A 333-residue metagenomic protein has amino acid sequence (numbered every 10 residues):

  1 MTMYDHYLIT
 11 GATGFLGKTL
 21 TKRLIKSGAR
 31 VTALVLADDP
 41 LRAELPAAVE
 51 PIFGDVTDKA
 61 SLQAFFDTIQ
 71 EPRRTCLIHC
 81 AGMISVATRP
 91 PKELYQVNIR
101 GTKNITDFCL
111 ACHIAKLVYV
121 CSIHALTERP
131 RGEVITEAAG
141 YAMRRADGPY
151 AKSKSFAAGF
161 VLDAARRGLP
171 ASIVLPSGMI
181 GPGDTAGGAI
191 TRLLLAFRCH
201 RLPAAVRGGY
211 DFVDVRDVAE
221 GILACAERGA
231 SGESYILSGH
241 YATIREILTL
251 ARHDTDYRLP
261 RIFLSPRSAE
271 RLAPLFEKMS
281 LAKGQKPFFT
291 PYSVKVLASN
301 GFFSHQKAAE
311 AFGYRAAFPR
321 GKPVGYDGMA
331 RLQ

Functional and structural regions predicted by a protein language model:
H6-S27: N-terminal Rossmann NAD(P)H-binding glycine-rich loop of SDR-like oxidoreductase domains
F53-R100, F108: NAD(P)H-binding glycine-rich loop region in Rossmannoid oxidoreductase-like domains and their noncatalytic homologs
V86-A87, I123-E133, M179-T185: Conserved catalytic-site region of short-chain dehydrogenase/reductase
K92, R100-P149: Conserved Rossmann-fold NAD(P)-dependent oxidoreductase catalytic core, especially the SDR/UDP-sugar
C121-S122, G159-P182: Conserved beta-loop-beta element that borders a ligand/cofactor-binding pocket
Y141-R145, L193-V213, D217: A conserved pocket-lining segment of Rossmann-fold NAD(P)-dependent short-chain dehydrogenase/reductase
F156, A189, V206-A226, E233: Substrate-positioning beta->alpha
G221-F288, H305, E310, P319 (+1 more regions): Mid/C-terminal beta-alpha module of Rossmann-like enzyme folds, strongest in SDR-family dehydrogenases/epimerases
